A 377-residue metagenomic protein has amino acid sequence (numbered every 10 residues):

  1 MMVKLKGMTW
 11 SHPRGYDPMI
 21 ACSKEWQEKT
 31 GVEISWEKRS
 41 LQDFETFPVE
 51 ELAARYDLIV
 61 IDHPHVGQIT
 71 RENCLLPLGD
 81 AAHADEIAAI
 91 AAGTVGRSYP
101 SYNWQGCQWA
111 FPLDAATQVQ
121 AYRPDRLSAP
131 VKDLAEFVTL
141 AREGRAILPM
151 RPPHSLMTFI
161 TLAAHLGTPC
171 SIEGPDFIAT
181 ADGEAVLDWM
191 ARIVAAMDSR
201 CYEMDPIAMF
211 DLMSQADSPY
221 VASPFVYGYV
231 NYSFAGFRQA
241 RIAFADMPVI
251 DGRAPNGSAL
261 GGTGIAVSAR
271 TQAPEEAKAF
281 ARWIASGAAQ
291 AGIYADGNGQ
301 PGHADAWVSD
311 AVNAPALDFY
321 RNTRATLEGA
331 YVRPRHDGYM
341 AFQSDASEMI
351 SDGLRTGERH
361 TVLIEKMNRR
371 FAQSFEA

Functional and structural regions predicted by a protein language model:
M2-V66: Early extracytoplasmic/lumenal segment of secretory-pathway proteins
E45-Y56, E72, V194, P206-S223 (+2 more regions): Short helices/loops that flank or line small-molecule/ion binding pockets
V66-V119, A129: Hinge/lid segment of periplasmic solute-binding proteins
W109-F111, E136-F177, D182-E184, S218: Extracytoplasmic/periplasmic solute-binding protein
G174-D205, M247: Glycine-centered hinge/linker elements that transmit conformational signals in sensory and ligand-binding systems
A196-Q272: Extracytoplasmic/periplasmic substrate-binding proteins
A208, T263-G299: Bilobed periplasmic-binding protein/Venus flytrap-like ligand-binding cleft at the lobe interface of extracytoplasmic
A295-D345, D352: Long, aromatic- and glycine/proline-rich binding clefts that accommodate carbohydrate-like moieties
